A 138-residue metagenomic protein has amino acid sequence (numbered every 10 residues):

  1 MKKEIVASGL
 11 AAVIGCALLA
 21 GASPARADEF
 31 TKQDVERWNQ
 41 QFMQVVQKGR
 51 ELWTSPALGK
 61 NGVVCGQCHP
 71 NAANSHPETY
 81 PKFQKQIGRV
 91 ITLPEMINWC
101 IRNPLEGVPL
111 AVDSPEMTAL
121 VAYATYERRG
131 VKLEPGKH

Functional and structural regions predicted by a protein language model:
M1-A12: Bacterial N-terminal signal peptides that target proteins for export
I14-G15, A25: Cleavable N-terminal signal peptides
G21-A27: Sec/Tat signal peptide C-region and signal peptidase I cleavage site
D28-A57, E106, H138: Electrostatic cytochrome c docking/interface patches
W38, F42-M43, A57-R102: Gly/Gly-Pro-rich "capping" loops immediately C-terminal to redox-active cysteine motifs in periplasmic/lumenal
E95-M96, E106-H138: C-terminal capping alpha-helices of c-type cytochrome domains
